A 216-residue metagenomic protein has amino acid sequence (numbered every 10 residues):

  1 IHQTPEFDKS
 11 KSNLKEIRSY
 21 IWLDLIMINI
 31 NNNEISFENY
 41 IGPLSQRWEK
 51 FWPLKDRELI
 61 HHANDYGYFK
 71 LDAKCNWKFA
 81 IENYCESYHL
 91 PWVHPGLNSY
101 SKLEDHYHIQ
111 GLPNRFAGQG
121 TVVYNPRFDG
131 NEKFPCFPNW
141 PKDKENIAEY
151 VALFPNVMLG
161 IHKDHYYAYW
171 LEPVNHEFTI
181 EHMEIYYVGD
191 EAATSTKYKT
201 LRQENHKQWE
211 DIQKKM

Functional and structural regions predicted by a protein language model:
H2-I28: Short Fe-S-cluster ligation motifs
Y20-I21, L25-M216: C-terminal catalytic domain of Rieske-type non-heme iron oxygenases
